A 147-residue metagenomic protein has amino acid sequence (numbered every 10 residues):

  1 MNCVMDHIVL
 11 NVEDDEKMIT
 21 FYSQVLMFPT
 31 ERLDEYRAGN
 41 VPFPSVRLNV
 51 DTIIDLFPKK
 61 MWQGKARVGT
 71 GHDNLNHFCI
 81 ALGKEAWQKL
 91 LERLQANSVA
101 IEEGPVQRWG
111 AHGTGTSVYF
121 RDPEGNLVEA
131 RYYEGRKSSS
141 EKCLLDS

Functional and structural regions predicted by a protein language model:
M1-K17, F78, L82, E134-S147: N-terminal beta-strand motif that seeds the catalytic metal site of vicinal oxygen chelate
N2, L10-I54, K59: Core segments of cupin and vicinal oxygen chelate
V4-E13, P44-L48, A66-R93, T116-R121: Vicinal oxygen chelate
D6, E31, N76, E102-E103 (+1 more regions): A short, local hydrophobic-aromatic micro-motif
T20, Q24, Q88-A96: Replace "anionic and nucleotidyl ligands
R32, M61-R67, G104, S138-S139: A short, acidic/glycine-rich surface segment
P58-M61, Y133-G135: Acetyl-CoA-dependent GNAT
L91-S147: Vicinal oxygen chelate
